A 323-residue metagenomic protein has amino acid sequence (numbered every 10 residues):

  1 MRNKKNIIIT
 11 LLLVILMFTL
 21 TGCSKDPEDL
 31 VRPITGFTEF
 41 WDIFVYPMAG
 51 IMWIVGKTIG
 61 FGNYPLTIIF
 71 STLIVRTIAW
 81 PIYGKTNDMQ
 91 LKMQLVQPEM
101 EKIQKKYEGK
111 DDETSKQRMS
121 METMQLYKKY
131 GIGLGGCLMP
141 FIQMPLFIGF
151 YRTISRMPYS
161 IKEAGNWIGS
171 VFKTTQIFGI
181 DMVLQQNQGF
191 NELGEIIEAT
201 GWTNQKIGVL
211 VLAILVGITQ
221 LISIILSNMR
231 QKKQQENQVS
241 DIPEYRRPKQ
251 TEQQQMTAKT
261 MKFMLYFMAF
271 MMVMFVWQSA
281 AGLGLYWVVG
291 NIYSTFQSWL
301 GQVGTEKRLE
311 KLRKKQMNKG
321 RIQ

Functional and structural regions predicted by a protein language model:
R2-I15, T19-Q323: Helix-loop-helix
